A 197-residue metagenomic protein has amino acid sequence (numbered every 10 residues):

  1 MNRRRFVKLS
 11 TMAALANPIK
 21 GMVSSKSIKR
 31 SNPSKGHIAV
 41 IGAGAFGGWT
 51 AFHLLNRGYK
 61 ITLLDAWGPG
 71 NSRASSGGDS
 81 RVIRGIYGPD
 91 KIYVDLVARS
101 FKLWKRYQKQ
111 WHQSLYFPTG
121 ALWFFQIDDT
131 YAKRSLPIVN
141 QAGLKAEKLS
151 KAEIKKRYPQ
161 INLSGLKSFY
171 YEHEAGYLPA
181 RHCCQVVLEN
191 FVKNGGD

Functional and structural regions predicted by a protein language model:
R5-K26: N-terminal export signals
H37-T62: N-terminal Rossmann-like FAD-binding beta1-loop-alpha1 element of flavoenzymes
N56-S75: Glycine-rich FAD pyrophosphate-binding loop
Y59, L144, G196: Short phosphate-binding/catalytic loops that engage adenosine nucleotides
W67-G68, I154, V187: Short beta-to-alpha linker loops that shape the active-site pocket of alpha/beta-hydrolase fold enzymes
S80-R157, L166: Dinucleotide-binding Rossmann-like beta1-alpha1 core, especially the glycine-rich loop that anchors the ADP
H173-D197: Helical element adjacent to the flavin cofactor pocket in flavoenzyme catalytic cores
